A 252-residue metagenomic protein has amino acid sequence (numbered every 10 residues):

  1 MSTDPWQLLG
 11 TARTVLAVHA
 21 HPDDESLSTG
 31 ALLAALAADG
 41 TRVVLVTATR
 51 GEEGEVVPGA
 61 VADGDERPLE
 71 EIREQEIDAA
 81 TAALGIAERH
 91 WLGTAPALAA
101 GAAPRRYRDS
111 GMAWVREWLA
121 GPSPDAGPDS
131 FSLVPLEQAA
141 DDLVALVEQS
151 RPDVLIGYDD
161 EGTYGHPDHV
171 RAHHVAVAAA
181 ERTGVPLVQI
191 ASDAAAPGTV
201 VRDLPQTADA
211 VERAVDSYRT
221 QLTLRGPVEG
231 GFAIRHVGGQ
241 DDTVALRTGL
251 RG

Functional and structural regions predicted by a protein language model:
M1-R151, A178, R182, L246-R251: Active-site rim/loop-helix segments in enzyme catalytic domains that contact anionic ligands
S2-Q7, R13, A82, A103-R108 (+1 more regions): The feature marks non-catalytic terminal segments
V18-D24, D159, G165-P167: Histidine-centered catalytic micro-motifs
T47, H90-G93, G157, Q189 (+1 more regions): Structural signal for conserved beta-strand scaffold positions within catalytic alpha/beta enzyme cores
L92-A95, G157-E161, P167, S192: Short, well-ordered beta-to-alpha junction loops that form the rim of enzyme active sites and present histidine/acidic
G127, G157-G162, P197: Short, flexible active-site loops
V154: Short, Asp-centered acidic motifs that coordinate Mg2+ and/or phosphate in catalytic or ligand-binding sites
H169-V177: Charged helix-capping and loop-helix junction motifs
